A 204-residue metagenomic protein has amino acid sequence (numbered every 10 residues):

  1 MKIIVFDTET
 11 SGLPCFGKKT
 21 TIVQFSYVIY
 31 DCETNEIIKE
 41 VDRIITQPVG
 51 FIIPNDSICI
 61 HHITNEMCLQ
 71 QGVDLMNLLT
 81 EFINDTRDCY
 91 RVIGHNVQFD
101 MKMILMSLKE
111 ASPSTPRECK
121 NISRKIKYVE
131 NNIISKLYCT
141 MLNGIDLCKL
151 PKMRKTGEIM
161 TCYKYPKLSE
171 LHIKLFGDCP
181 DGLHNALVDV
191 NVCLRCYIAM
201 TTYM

Functional and structural regions predicted by a protein language model:
M1-T8: N-terminal accessory regions of nucleic-acid-interacting proteins
K2, G17-I63, I83-M204: Metal-dependent phosphoesterase core characteristic of DEDDh/y 3'-5' exonuclease domains
F6, Q71-G72, G94-N96: Short His-Asn-centered micro-motif
T8-F16: Short acidic, Gly/Ser-rich segments with clustered Asp/Glu that frequently serve as metal-coordination loops in enzyme
C59-F82: Metal-dependent phosphoesterase signature
